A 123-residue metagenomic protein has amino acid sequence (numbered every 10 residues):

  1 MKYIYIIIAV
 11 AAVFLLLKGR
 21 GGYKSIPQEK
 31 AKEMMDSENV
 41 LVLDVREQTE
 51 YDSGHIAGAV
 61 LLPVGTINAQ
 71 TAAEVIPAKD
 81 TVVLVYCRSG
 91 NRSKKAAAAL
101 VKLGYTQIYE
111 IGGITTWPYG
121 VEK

Functional and structural regions predicted by a protein language model:
K2-E29, M34, V40, Q48-T81 (+1 more regions): Rhodanese-like catalytic fold shared by cysteine-dependent sulfurtransferases and DSP/PTP-type phosphatases
Y86: Short, surface-exposed ligand- or partner-binding patches at beta-edge/loop junctions that are enriched in aromatics
